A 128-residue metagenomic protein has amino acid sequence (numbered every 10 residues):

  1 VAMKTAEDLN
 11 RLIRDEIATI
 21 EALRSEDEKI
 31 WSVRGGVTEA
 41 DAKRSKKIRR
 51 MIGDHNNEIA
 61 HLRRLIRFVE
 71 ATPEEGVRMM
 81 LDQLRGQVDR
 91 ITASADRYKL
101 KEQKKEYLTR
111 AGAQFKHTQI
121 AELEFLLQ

Functional and structural regions predicted by a protein language model:
V1-A18, L65-Q87: Short, charge/polar-rich alpha-helical segments
M3, D15, T19, E39 (+4 more regions): Short, intrinsically disordered, low-complexity terminal segments
T5, L9-L12, V37-A40, R44 (+6 more regions): Surface positions of alpha-helical coiled-coils, especially the charged/polar e/g heptad sites that form inter-helical
I20-R24, S45-E74, A111-Q128: Amphipathic alpha-helical coiled-coil segments
E28-A42, T92-R110: Charged, low-complexity interaction regions
